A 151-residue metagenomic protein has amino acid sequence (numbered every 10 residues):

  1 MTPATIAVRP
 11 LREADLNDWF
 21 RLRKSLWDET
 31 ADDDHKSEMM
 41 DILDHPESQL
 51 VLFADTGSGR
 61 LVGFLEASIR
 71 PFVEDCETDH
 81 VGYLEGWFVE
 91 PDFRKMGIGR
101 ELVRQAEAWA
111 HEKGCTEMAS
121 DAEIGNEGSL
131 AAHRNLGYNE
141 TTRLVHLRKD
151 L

Functional and structural regions predicted by a protein language model:
I6-W19: A short beta-loop-alpha structural element at the N-terminal edge of CoA-dependent acyl/N-acetyltransferase catalytic
F20-D34, V73: Helix-loop element at the rim of GNAT/NAT acetyltransferase active sites that forms part of the acceptor-substrate
T30-T56: Active-site rim helix/loop that mediates acceptor-substrate recognition in acyltransferases
R60-I69, Y83, F88: Conserved beta-strand in the GNAT
T78-P91, V145: Conserved acetyl-CoA binding element of GNAT-fold acetyltransferases
V89, K95-A108, A131, N135: Conserved acetyl-CoA-binding loop-helix of GNAT-fold acetyltransferases
V103, A110-A122: Conserved GNAT acetyl-CoA-binding A-motif
A119-L130, R148: Conserved beta-strand-loop-alpha-helix junction that forms the acyl-donor binding cleft
